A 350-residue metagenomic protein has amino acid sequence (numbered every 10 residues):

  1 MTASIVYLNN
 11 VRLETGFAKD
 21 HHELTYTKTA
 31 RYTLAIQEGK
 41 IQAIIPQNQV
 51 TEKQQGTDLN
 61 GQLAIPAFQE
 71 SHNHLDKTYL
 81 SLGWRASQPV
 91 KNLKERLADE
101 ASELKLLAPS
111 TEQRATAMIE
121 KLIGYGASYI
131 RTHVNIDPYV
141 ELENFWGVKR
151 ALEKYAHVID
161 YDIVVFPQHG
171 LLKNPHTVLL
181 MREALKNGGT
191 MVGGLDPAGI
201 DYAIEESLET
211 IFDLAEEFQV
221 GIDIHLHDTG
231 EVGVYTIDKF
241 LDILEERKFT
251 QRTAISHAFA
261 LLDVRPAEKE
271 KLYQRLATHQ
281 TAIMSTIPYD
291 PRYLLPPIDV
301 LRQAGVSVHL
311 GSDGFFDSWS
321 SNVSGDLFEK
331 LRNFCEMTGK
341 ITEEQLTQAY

Functional and structural regions predicted by a protein language model:
M1-T51: N-terminal metal-binding scaffold of metallo-dependent hydrolase/deaminase domains
T2-N10, E38, N48-K91: Replace "His-x-His-based motif
V11-G16, L122, A277-A282, T286-R292 (+1 more regions): C-terminal helical cap
A64, S81-H133, Y139-K154, L180-K186: Alpha-helical scaffold segments that flank or form the walls of functional sites
P66-T78, V134, G221-G230: Histidine-centered catalytic micro-motifs
Y79-T111, T236-A254, L272, S324-T338: Active-site gating loops and adjacent loop-to-helix segments of metal-dependent hydrolytic enzymes
V165-N174, K186-L295: Active-site core of metal-dependent hydrolases
E246-T253, D299-Y350: His/Asp/Glu-enriched, well-ordered alpha-helical/loop segment that forms or immediately abuts the divalent-metal
